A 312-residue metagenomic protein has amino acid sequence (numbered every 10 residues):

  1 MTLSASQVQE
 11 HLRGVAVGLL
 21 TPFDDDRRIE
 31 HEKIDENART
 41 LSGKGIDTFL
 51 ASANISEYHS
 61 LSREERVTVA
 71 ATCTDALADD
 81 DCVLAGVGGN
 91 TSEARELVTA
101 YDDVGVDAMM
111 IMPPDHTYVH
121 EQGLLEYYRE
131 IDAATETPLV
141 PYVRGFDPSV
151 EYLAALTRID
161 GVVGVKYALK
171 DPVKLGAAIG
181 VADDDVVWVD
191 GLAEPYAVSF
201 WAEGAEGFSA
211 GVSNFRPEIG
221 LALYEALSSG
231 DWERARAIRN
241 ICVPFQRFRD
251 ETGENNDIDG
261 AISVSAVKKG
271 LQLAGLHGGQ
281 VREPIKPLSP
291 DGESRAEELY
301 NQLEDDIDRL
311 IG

Functional and structural regions predicted by a protein language model:
T2-D147, K286, L310: Active-site beta->alpha loop and helix N-cap motifs at the rims of alpha/beta catalytic domains
L3-S4, H11-G14, G18-L20, K44 (+2 more regions): C-terminal alpha-helical cap/extension of soluble enzyme domains
I34, R66, A70, A94 (+6 more regions): A general structural signal for well-ordered alpha-helical segments in protein cores
L61-E64, E96-L97, E121-L124, Y152-L153 (+3 more regions): Short secondary-structure transition/capping segments
T68, T72-L77, A100-V104, E130 (+6 more regions): Alpha-helical structural signal in soluble globular domains
A134, G145-T252: Catalytic alpha/beta core domains of metabolic enzymes, predominantly
